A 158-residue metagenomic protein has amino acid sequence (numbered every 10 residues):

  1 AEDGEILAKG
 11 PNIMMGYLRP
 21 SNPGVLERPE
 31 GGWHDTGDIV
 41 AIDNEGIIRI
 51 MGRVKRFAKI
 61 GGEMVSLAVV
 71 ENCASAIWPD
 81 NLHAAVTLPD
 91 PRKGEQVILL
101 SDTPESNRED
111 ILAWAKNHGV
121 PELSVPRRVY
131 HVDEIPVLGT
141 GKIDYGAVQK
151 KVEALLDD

Functional and structural regions predicted by a protein language model:
A1, V86-L88, V132: Conserved beta-strand termini and adjacent loop/short-helix elements that scaffold enzyme active sites in alpha/beta
A1-E27, E63-V65: Conserved ATP/PPi-binding loop(s) of AMP-dependent carboxylate-activating enzymes
E2-G4, G32, G46: Structural signal for glycine-centered tight turns and loop->strand junctions in beta-sheet-rich domains
G10, M15-G16, I39-S124, G141 (+1 more regions): AMP-binding/adenylate-forming catalytic core of the ANL superfamily
R92, R128-T140: Short proline/glycine- and acidic-rich turn/helix-capping motifs at secondary-structure junctions
K150-D158: Acidic/polar alpha-helix N-cap and adjacent early helical turns within long charge-rich amphipathic helices/linkers
